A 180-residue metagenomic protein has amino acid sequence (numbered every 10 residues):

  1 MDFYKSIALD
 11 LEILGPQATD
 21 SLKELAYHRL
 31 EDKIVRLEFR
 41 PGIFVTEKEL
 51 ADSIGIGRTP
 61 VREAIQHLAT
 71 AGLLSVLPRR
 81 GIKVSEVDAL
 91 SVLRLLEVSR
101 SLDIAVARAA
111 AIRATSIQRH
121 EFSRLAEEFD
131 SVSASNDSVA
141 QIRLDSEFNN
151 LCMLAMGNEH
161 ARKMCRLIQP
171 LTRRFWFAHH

Functional and structural regions predicted by a protein language model:
M1-R108, I112, H160: Short linear motifs at protein or domain termini
S116-A178: Conserved amphipathic alpha-helical segments that form helical-bundle/coiled-coil interaction surfaces
